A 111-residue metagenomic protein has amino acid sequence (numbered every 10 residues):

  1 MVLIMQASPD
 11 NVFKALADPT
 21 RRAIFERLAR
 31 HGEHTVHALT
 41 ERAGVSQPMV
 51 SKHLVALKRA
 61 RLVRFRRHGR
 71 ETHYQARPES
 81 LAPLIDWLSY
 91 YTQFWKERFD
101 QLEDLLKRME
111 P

Functional and structural regions predicted by a protein language model:
V2-P48, H68-A82, D86: N-terminal helix-turn-helix DNA-binding core of bacterial DNA-binding proteins
E41, K52, K58-R59: Alpha-helical residues within the helix-turn-helix
M49-V50, Y74, R98-Q101: Glycine-rich loops and low-complexity Gly/Arg-rich segments that provide flexible linkers or classic glycine-based
L81-L105: C-terminal structural segments of small proteins and small subunits
L106-P111: Short, charged, intrinsically disordered terminal tails
